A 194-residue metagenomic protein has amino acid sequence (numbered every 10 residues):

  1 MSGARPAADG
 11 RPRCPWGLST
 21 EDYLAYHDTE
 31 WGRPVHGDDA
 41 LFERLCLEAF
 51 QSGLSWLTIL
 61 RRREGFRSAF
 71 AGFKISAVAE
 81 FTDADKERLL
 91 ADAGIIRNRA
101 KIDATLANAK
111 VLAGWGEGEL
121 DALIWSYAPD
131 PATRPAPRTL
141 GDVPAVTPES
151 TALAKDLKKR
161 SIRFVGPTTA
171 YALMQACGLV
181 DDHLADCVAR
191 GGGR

Functional and structural regions predicted by a protein language model:
M1-R194: HhH-family (HhH-GPD) DNA N-glycosylase catalytic core used in base-excision repair
